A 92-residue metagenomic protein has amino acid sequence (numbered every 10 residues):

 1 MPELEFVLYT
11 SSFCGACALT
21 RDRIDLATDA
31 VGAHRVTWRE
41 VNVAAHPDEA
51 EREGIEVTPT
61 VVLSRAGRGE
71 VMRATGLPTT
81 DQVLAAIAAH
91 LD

Functional and structural regions predicted by a protein language model:
M1-A30: Local sequence-structure signature of Cys/Sec-based thiol-disulfide redox active-site neighborhoods
P2, H34-V36, E70: Residue-level signal for beta-strand positions within conserved beta-sheet cores that form or flank
Y9, A33-D48: Thiol-based oxidoreductase modules, predominantly thioredoxin-like and allied folds used for disulfide exchange
Y9, D22, R52-E53, M72 (+1 more regions): Chalcogenol-based redox active-site neighborhoods
E49-E53, A86: CheY-like receiver
E53-L63: Structural micro-motif
L63-D92: Non-catalytic, surface beta->alpha helical segment in thiol-disulfide oxidoreductase systems
